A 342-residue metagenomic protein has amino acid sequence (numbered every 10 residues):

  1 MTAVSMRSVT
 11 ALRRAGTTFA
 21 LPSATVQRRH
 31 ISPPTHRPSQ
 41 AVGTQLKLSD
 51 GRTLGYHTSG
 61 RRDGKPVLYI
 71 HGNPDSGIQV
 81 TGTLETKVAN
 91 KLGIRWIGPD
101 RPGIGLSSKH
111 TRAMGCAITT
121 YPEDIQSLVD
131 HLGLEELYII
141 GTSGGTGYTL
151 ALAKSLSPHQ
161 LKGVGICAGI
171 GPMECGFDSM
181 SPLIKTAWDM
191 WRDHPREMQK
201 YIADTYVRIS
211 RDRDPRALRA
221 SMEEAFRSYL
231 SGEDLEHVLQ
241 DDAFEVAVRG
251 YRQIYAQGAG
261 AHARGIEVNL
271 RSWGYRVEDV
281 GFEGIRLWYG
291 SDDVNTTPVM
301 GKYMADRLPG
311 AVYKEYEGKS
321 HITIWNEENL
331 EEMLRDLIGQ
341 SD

Functional and structural regions predicted by a protein language model:
N73-T86: The serine-hydrolase catalytic nucleophile loop
Q79-G82, R101-I118: Glycine-rich "HGGG/HGxG" loop immediately N-terminal to the catalytic nucleophile of the alpha/beta-hydrolase
V88-S108: Conserved alpha/beta-hydrolase
T119-Y138, S155: Conserved acidic catalytic loop of the alpha/beta-hydrolase fold
E136-S179: Conserved hydrolase catalytic core segment
S181-R276: Alpha/beta-hydrolase
G281, L287-Y289: Short beta-strand/loop motif that positions the catalytic acidic residue of the alpha/beta-hydrolase fold
K302-D306, G310-D342: Catalytic active-site module of serine/aspartate enzymes centered on a nucleophile-bearing elbow/loop
